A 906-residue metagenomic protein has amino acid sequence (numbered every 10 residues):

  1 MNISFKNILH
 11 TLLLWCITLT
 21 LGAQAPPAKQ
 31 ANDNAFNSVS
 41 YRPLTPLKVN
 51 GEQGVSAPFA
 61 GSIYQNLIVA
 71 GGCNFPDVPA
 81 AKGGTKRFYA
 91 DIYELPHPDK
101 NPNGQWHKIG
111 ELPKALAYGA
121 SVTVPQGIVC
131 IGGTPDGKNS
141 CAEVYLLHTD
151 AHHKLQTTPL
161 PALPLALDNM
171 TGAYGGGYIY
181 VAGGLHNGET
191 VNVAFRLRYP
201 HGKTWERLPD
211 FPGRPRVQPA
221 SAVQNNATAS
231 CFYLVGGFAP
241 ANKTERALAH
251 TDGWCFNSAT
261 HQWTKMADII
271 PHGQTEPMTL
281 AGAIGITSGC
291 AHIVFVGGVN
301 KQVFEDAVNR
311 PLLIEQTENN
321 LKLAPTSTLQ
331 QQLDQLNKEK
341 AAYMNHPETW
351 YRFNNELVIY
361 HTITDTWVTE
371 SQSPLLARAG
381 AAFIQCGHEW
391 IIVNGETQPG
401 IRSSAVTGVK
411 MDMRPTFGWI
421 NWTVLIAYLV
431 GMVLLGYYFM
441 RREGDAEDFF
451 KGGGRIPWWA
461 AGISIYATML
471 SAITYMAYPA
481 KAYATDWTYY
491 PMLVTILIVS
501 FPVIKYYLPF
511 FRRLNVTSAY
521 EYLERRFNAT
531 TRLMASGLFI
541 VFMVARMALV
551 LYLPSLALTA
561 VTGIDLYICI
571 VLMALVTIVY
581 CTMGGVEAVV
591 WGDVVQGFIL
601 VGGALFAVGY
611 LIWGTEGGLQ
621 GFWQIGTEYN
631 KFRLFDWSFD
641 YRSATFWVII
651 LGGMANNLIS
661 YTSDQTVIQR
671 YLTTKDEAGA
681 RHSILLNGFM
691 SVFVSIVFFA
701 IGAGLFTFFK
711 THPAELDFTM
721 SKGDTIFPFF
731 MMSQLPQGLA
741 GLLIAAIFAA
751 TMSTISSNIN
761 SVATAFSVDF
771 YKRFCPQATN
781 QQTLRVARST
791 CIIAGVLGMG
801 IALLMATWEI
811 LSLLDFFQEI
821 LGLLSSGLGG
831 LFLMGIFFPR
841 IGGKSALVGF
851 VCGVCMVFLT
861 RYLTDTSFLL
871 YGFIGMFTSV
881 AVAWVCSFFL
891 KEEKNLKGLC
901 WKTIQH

Functional and structural regions predicted by a protein language model:
M1-L12: Bacterial N-terminal signal peptides that target proteins for export
N2, T407-M411, K631: A short, amphipathic alpha-helical segment
L13, P26-T416: Kelch-like beta-propeller repeat domains
L13-G22: Hydrophobic h-region of N-terminal signal peptides that target proteins for export in Gram-negative bacteria
C16, C73, C130, C141 (+11 more regions): Generic recognition of cysteine residues
R414-H906: Membrane-embedded helix-loop-helix hairpins and adjacent transmembrane boundary segments in multi-pass transporters
